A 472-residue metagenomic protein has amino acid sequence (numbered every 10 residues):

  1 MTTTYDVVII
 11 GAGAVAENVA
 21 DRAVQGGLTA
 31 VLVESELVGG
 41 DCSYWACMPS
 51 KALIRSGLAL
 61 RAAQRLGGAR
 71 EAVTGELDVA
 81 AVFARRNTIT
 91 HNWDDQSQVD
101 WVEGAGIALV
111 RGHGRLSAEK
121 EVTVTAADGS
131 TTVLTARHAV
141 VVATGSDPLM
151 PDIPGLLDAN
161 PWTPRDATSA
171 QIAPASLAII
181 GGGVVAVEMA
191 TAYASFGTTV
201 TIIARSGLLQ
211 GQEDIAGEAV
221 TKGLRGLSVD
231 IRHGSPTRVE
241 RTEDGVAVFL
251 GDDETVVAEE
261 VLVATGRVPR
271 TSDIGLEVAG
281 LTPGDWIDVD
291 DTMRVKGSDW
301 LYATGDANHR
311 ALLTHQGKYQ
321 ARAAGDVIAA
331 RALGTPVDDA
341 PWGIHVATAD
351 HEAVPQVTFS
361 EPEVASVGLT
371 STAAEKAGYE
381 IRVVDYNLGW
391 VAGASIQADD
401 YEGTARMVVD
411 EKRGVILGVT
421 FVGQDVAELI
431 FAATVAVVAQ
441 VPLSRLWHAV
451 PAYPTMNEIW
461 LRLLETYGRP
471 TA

Functional and structural regions predicted by a protein language model:
T2-G13, A173-G183: Beta1/beta-strand and adjacent pyrophosphate-binding region of the FAD-binding site in flavoprotein oxidoreductases
T3, R22, C42-V133, R137 (+3 more regions): N-terminal Rossmann-like dinucleotide/flavin-binding domain of flavoprotein oxidoreductases that bind FAD/FMN
V8-E36, D41, M48, A52-A59 (+2 more regions): Flexible, glycine-rich terminal cap/loop adjacent to redox cofactors in electron-transfer oxidoreductases
V8-I10, G114, L134-G145, I179-I180 (+5 more regions): Short hydrophobic core segments
C47, T144-T199, I231, E277-G297: Glycine-rich dinucleotide-binding loop and its adjacent helix/turn
A72-V73, A108-R111, R115-G129, F196-D291 (+3 more regions): A Rossmann-like FAD-binding core segment of flavoenzymes
T88-D95, S169, P174-A178, V184-E243 (+4 more regions): Rossmann-like dinucleotide-binding cores of NAD(P)H-dependent redox enzymes
L157-I172, V256-L333, D338-G343: FAD-site-proximal beta/loop scaffold in flavoenzymes
